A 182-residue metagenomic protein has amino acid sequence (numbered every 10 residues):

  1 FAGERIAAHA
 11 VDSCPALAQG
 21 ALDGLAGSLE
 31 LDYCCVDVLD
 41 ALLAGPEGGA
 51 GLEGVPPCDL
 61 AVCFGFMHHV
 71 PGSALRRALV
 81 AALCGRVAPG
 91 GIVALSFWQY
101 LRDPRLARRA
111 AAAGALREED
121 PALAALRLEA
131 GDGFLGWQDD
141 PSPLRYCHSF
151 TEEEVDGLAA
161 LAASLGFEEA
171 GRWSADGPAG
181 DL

Functional and structural regions predicted by a protein language model:
F1-G51, A74, I92-L182: Class I (Rossmann-like) S-adenosyl-L-methionine-dependent methyltransferase catalytic domain, capturing the SAM-binding
D59: Conserved acidic residues
V62: A conserved beta-strand element that flanks and buttresses the S-adenosyl-L-methionine
G65-H69: Short catalytic micro-motifs in class I SAM-dependent methyltransferases
V70-A82: A short, conserved alpha-helix within the catalytic core of class I
A82-P89: Conserved helix-to-beta-strand junction in the class I
